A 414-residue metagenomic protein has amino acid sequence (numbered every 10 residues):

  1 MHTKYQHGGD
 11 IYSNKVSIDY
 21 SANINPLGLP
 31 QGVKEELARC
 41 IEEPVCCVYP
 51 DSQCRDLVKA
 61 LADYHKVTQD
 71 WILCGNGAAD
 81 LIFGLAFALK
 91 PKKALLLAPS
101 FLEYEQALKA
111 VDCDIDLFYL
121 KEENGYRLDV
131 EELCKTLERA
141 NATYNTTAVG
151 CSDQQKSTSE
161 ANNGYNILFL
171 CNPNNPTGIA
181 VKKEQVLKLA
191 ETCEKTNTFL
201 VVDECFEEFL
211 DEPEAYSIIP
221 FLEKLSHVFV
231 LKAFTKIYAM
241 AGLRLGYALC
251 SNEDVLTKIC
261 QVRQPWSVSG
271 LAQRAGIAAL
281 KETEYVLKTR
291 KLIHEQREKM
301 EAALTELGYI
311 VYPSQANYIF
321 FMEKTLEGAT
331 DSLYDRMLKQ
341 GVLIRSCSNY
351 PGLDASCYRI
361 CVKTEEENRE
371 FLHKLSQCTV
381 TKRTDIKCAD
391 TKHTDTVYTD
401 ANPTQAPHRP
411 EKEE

Functional and structural regions predicted by a protein language model:
M1-V48, P407-H408: N-terminal "arm"/small-domain region of PLP-dependent enzymes with the aminotransferase-like
G28-P30, H227-Y312: PLP-dependent aminotransferase class I/II
P50, A62-G84: Short loop-beta-helix segment that forms the pyridoxal 5′-phosphate
N76-G77, L96-C113, W266: Substrate-binding/gating loop at the entrance of the active-site cleft, primarily in PLP-dependent aminotransferase-like
A88-A107, K121, K135: Conserved PLP-anchoring active-site segment centered on the Schiff-base-forming lysine
N124-L210: Active-site phosphate-binding strand-loop segment of PLP-dependent enzymes
E306-Q340: Conserved PLP-binding catalytic core of the aspartate aminotransferase-like
K339-Q340, N349-E414: PLP-dependent enzyme catalytic core of the Aspartate aminotransferase-like
